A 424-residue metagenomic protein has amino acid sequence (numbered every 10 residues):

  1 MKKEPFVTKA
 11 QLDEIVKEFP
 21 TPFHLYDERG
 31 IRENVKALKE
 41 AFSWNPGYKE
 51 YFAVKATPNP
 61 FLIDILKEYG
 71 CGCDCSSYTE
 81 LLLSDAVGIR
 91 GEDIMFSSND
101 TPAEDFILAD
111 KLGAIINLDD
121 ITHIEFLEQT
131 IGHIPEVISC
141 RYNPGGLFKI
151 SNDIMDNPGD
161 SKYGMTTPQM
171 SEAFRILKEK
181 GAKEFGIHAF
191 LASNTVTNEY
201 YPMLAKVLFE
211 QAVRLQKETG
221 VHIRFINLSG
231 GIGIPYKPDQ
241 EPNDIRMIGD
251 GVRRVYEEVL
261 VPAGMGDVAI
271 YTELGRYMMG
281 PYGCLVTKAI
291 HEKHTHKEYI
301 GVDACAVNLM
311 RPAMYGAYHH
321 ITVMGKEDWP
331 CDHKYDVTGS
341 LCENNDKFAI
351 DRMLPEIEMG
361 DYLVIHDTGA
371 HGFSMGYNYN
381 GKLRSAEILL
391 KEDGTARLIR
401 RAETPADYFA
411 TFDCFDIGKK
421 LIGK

Functional and structural regions predicted by a protein language model:
M1-E136, S171-E172, L177-E179, K183 (+4 more regions): A charged N-terminal "starter" segment
I31, K55, S77, A109 (+6 more regions): Conserved, mostly hydrophobic/aromatic
P58-F61, L83, L147-F148, S193-T197 (+5 more regions): Flexible loop/turn segments at secondary-structure boundaries
I63, A86, F106-L108, L127-T130 (+6 more regions): Short acidic, glycine/serine/threonine-rich loops at helix termini
G72, M95, I115-N117, S139-R141 (+8 more regions): Structured core elements
G132-L147: Glycine-rich, aromatic-flanked loop segments that form ligand/cofactor-binding clefts across common enzyme folds
P144-H291: Active-site loop/helix belt of alpha/beta enzymes
L260, M265-K424: Charged (often Lys/Glu-rich) extended helix/loop segments that serve as interaction or gating elements
